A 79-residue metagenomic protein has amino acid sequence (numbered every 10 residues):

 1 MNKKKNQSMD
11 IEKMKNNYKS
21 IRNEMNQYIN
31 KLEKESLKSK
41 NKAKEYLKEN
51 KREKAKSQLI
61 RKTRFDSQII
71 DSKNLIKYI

Functional and structural regions predicted by a protein language model:
M1-I79: Extended, charge-rich alpha-helical scaffolding segments
